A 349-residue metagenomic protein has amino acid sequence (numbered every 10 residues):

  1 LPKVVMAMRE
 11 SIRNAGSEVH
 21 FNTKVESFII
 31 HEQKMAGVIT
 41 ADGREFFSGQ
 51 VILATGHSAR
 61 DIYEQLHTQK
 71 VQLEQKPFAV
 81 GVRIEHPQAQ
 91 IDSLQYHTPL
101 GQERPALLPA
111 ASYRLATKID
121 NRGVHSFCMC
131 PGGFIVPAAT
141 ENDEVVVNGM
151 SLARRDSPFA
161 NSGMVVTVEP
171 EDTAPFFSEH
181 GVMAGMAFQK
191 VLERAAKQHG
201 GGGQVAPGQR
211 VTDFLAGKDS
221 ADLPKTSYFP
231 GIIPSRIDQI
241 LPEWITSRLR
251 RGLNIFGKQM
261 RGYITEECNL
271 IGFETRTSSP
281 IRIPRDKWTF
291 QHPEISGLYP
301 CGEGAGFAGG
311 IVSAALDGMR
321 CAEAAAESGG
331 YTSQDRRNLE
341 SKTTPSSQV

Functional and structural regions predicted by a protein language model:
L1-V349: Residues forming the flavin
